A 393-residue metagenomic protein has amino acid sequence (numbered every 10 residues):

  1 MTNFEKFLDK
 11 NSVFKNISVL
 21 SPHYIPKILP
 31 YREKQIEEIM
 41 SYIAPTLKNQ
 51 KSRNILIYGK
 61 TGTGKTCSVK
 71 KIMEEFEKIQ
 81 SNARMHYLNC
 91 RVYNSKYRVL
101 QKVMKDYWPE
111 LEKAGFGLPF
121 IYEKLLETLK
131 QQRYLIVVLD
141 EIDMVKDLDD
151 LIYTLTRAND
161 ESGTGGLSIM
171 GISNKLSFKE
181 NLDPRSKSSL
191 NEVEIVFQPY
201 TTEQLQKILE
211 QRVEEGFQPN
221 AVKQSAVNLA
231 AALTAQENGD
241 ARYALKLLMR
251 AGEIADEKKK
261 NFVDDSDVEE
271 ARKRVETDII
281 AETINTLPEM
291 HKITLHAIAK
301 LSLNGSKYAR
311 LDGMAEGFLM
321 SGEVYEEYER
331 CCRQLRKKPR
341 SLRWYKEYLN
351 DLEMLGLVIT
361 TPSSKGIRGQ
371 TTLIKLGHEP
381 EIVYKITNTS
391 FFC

Functional and structural regions predicted by a protein language model:
M1-S52, E75: A short, basic N-terminal segment
F4, L8-F14, S21, S52 (+8 more regions): Mid-core helix/loop region of P-loop NTP-binding domains shared across ATPases and GTPases
I55: Conserved beta-strand position immediately N-terminal to the Walker
Y58, M85-N94: A short hydrophobic beta-strand->loop->alpha-helix junction that borders the nucleotide-binding pocket of P-loop NTPases
Y58-A83: P-loop NTPase Walker A phosphate-binding motif
I254-I280: Conserved C-terminal helix/linker of AAA+ ATPases
T277-A315: Short alpha-helical segments that sit at the start of domains
S306-C393: Terminal-proximal interaction/regulatory segments of ATP-powered molecular machines
